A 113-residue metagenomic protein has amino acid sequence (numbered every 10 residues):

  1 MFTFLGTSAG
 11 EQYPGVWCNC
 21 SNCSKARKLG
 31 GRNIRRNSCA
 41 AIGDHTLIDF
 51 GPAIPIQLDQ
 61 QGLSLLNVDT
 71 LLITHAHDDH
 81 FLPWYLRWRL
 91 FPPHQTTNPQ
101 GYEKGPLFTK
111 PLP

Functional and structural regions predicted by a protein language model:
M1-P113: Binuclear metal-dependent hydrolase catalytic cores
